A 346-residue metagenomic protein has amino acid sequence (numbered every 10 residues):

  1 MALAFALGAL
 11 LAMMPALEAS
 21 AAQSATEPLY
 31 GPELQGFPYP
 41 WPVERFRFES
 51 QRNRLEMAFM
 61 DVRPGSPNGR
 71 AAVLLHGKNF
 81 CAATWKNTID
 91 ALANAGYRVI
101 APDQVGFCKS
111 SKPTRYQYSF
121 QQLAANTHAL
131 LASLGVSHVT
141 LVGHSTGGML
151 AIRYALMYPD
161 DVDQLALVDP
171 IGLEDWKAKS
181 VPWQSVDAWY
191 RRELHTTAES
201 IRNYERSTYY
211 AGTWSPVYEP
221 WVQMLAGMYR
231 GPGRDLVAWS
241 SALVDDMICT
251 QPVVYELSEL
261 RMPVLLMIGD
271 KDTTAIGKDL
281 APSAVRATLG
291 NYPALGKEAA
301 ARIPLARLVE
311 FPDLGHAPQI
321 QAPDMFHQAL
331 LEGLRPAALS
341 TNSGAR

Functional and structural regions predicted by a protein language model:
P32-P64: N-terminal cap/lid segment of alpha/beta-hydrolase-fold proteins
E44, A83, Q104-F120, W176: Glycine-rich "HGGG/HGxG" loop immediately N-terminal to the catalytic nucleophile of the alpha/beta-hydrolase
Q51, L55, V62-K109, A329: Conserved HGGG/HGGXW glycine-rich cap/lid loop of the alpha/beta-hydrolase fold
Q121-V139: Conserved acidic catalytic loop of the alpha/beta-hydrolase fold
I152, L156, L165-T196: Flexible "cap/lid" loop of the alpha/beta hydrolase fold
T196-E256: Conserved alpha/beta-hydrolase catalytic His-Asp/Glu region
R230-E298: Conserved serine/cysteine hydrolase catalytic core
P293-R346: Catalytic active-site module of serine/aspartate enzymes centered on a nucleophile-bearing elbow/loop
